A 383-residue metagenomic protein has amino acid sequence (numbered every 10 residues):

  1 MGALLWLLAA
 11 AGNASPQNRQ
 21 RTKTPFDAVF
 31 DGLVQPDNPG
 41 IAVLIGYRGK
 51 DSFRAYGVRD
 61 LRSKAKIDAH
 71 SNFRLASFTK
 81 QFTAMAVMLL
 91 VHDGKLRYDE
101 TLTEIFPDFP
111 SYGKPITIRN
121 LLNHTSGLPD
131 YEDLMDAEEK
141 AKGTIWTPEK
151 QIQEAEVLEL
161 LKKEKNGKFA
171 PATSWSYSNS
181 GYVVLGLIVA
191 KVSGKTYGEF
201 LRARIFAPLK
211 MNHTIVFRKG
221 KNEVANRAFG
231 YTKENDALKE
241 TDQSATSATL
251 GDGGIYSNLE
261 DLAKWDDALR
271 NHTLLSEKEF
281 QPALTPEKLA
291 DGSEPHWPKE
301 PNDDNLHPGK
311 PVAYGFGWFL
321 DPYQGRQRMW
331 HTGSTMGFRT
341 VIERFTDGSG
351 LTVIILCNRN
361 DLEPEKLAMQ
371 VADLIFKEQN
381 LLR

Functional and structural regions predicted by a protein language model:
M1-A10: Bacterial N-terminal signal peptides
S15-A55, A190-K195, E199-A203, A207 (+2 more regions): Catalytic loop of the DD-peptidase/beta-lactamase superfamily, centered on the K-T-G motif and neighboring
P39, L61-S178, K195, T232-D242: Active-site-proximal loop and beta-strand segments within enzyme catalytic domains
V43-K50, R74-L96, T101, L121 (+5 more regions): Alpha-helical scaffold elements that line and support the substrate/ligand-binding pocket of soluble hydrolases
R48, R59-L61, S126-G127, K221 (+1 more regions): Solvent-exposed coil/turn segments that connect beta secondary-structure elements in extracytoplasmic/periplasmic
S52, F109-T117, G127-L134, P208-R218 (+1 more regions): Secretory-pathway/luminal and periplasmic proteins that interact with or process carbohydrate-rich
I116-H124, T214-F229, S293-L306: Charged/polar, low-hydrophobicity segments characteristic of intrinsically disordered regions and flexible loops
E132-E139, G143-E223, T241-Q243, S247-A263 (+1 more regions): Catalytic-site signature segments of enzymes, centered on catalytic residues
